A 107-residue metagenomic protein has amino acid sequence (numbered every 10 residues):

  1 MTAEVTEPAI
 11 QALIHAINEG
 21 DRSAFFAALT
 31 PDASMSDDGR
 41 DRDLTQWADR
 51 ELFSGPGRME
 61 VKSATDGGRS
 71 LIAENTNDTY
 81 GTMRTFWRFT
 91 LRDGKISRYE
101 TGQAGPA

Functional and structural regions predicted by a protein language model:
M1-E19, A24-A27, P31: Short, low-complexity N-terminal intrinsically disordered segments enriched in polar/charged residues
L13, A24-F26, A33, L44 (+2 more regions): Hydrophobic pocket/interface hotspot
A28-R42, R50-E51: A short gly/proline-enriched turn/hairpin at secondary-structure junctions
L29, N75-N77, Q103: Short beta-strand segments enriched in hydrophobic/aromatic residues within well-folded beta-rich domains
M35, A64-D66, T101: Hydrophobic/anchoring residues in structured secondary elements
M35, L71-A73, R98-Y99: Short hydrophobic/aromatic-rich beta-strand segments that constitute the beta-sheet cores of beta-sandwich/beta-barrel
L44-R92: Surface-exposed, charged secondary-structure patches
R84-A107: Short beta-strand edge/turn micro-motifs at domain boundaries
